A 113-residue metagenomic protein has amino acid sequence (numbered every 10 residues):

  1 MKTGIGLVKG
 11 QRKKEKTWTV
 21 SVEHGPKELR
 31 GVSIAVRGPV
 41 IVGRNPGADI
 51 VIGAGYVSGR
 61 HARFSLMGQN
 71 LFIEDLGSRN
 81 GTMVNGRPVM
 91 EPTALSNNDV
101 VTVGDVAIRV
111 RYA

Functional and structural regions predicted by a protein language model:
M1-G53, S65, T102: Intrinsically disordered, low-complexity acidic Ser/Thr-rich regulatory segments
V32-I34, G55, E74, R87 (+1 more regions): Residue "hotspots" at secondary-structure boundaries inside conserved domains
V57-G59: Amphipathic hydrophobic-ligand
M67-N70: Short, conserved beta-turn/loop elements at beta-strand boundaries and strand-helix junctions
F72-T82: Short, basic/aromatic beta-hairpin or loop at an interaction surface
M83-A113: C-terminal boundary/linker segments immediately following FHA domains
